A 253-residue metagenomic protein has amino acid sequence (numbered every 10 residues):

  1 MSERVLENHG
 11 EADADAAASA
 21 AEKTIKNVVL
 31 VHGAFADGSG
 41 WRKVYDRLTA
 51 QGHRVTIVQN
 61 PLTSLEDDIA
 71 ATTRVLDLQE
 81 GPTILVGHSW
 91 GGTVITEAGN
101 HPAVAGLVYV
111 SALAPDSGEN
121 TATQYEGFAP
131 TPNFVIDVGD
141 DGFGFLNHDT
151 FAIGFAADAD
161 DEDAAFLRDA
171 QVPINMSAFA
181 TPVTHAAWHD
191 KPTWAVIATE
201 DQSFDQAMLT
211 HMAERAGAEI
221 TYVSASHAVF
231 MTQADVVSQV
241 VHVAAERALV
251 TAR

Functional and structural regions predicted by a protein language model:
A21-G81: Active-site catalytic motif of lipid deacylating hydrolases and related acyltransferases
K26, W188-T193, R215-A218: Short, proline-enriched alpha-helix->beta-strand connector loops that line the catalytic pocket of alpha/beta-hydrolase
L78-G81, A244, A248: Glycine-rich phosphate-binding loop signature in dinucleotide/nucleotide-binding domains
V86-G91, I95: Gly/Ala-rich beta-loop-alpha elbow adjacent to hydrolase catalytic centers
N100-H148, N175-P182, F204-D205, M212: Flexible "cap/lid" loop of the alpha/beta hydrolase fold
F143-A187: Conserved alpha/beta-hydrolase catalytic His-Asp/Glu region
A195-I197: Short beta-strand/loop motif that positions the catalytic acidic residue of the alpha/beta-hydrolase fold
T199-M231, V243-A244: Conserved loop-alpha-helix segment in the C-terminal half of the alpha/beta-hydrolase fold that carries the catalytic
